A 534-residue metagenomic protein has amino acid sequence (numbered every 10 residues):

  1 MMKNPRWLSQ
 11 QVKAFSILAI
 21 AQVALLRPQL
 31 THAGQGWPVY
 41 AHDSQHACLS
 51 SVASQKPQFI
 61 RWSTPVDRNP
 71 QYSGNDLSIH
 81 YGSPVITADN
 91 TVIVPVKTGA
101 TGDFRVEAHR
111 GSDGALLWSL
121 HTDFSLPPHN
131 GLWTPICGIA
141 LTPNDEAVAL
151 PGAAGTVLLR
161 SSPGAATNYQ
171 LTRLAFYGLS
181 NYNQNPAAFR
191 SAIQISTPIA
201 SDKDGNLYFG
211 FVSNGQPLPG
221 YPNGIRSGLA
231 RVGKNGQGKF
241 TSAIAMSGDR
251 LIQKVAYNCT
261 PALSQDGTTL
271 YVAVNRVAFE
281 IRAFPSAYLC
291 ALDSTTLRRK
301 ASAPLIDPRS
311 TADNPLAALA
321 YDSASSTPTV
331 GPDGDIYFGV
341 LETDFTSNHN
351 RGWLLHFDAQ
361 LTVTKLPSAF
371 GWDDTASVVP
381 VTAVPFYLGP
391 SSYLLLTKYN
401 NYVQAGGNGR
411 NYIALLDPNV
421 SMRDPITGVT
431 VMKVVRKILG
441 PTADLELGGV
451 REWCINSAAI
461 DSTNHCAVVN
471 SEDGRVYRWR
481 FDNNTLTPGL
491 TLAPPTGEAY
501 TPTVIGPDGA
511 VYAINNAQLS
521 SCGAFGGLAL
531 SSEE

Functional and structural regions predicted by a protein language model:
M2-S16: Bacterial N-terminal signal peptides that target proteins for export
A14-F15, L26, A33: Alpha-helical and His/Cys-centered functional microenvironments
I20-L30: C-terminal segment of classical bacterial N-terminal signal peptides
L30-G34, V39-Y40, A47-S78, I86-V94 (+7 more regions): Extracytoplasmic/lumenal domain signature
Y81: Histidine-anchored nucleotide/phosphate-binding helix
